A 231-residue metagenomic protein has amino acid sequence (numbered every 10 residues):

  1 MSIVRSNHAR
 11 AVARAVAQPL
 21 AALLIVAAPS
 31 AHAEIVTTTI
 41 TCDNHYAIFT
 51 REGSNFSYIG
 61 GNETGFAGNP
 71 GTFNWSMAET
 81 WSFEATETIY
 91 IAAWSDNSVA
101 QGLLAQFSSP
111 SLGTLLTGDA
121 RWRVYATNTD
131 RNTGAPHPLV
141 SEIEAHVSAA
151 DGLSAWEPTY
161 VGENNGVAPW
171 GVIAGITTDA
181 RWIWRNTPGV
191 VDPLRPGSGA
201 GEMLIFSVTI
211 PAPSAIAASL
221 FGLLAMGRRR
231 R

Functional and structural regions predicted by a protein language model:
M1-A13: N-terminal secretory signal peptides that target proteins for export/translocation
V16-A27: Bacterial N-terminal signal peptides
P29-A33: Sec/Tat signal peptide C-region and signal peptidase I cleavage site
E34-I35, T41-D43, E84-T209: Accessory carbohydrate-binding/adhesion or oligomerization-edge regions at the termini of glycan-active proteins
Y46-F56: Short, surface-exposed beta-strand/strand-loop-strand elements in extracellular ectodomains
S57-N69: Solvent-exposed serine/threonine-rich low-complexity stretches and specific carbohydrate-binding patches
M77-W81: Short strand-edge motifs at loop-to-beta-strand transitions and within beta-strands of extracellular beta-rich domains
P211-R228: A short, hydrophobic C-terminal helix/tail in secreted or cell-surface proteins
